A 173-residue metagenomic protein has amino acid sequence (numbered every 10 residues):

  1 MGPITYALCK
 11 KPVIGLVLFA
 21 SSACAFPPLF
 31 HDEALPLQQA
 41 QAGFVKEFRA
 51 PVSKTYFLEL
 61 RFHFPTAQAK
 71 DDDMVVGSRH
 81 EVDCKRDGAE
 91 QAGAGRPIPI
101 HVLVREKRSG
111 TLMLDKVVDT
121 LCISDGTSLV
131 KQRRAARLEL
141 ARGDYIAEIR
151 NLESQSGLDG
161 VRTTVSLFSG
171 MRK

Functional and structural regions predicted by a protein language model:
G2-V13: Bacterial N-terminal signal peptides that target proteins for export
I14-G15, A136: Short amphipathic alpha-helical "recognition" segments used for binding
V17-A25: Hydrophobic h-region of N-terminal signal peptides that target proteins for export in Gram-negative bacteria
A25-K173: Acidic, Ser/Thr/Pro
